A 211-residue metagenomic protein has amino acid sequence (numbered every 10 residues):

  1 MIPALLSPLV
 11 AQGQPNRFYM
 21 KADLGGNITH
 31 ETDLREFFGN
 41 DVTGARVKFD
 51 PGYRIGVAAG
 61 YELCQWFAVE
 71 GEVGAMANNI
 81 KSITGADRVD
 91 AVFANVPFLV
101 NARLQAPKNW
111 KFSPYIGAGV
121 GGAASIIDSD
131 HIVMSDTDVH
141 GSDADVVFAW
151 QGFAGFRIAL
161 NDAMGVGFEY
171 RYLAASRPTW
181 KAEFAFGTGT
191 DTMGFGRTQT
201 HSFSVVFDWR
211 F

Functional and structural regions predicted by a protein language model:
M1-N16: Cleavable N-terminal export/targeting peptides
Q14-F18, L24-T32, A58-M134, T198-F211: Gram-negative (and chloroplast) outer-membrane scaffold detector with strong preference for beta-barrel transmembrane
D23-D33, R171, A175-P178: Short, solvent-exposed beta-strand-terminating loops
N27-I55, S142-V146: Surface-exposed strand-loop-strand hairpins of Gram-negative outer-membrane beta-barrel proteins
N40-R46, I83-A91, M134-S142, G189-F195: Extracellular loop and loop/strand-boundary signature of outer-membrane beta-barrel proteins
V47-Y53, D90-P97, S142-A149, F195-T200: Short sequence motifs at beta-strands and strand-loop junctions characteristic of Gram-negative outer-membrane
R54-E62, F153-R157: Short, conserved structural micro-motifs that define repeat-unit consensus positions and nucleotide-binding loops
N78, G152, R157-F211: Predominantly the C-terminal beta-signal and adjacent terminal strand-loop region of outer-membrane beta-barrel
